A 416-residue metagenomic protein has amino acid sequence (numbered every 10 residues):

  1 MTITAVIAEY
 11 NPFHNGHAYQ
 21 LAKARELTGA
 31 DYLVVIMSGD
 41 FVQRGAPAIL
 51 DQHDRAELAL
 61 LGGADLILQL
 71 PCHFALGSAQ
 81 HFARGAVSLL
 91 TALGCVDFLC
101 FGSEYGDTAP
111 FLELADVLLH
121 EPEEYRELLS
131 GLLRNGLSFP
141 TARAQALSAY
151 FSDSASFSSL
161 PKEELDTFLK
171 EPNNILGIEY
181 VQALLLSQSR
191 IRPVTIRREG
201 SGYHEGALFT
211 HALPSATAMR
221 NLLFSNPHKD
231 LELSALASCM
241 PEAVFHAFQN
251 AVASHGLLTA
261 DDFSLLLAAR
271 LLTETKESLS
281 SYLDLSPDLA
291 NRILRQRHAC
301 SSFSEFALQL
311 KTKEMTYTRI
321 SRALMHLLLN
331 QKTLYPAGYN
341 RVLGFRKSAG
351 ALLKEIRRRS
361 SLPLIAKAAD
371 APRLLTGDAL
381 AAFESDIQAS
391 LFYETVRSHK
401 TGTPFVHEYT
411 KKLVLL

Functional and structural regions predicted by a protein language model:
M1-R55: N-terminal catalytic cores of NTP/NDP-binding nucleotidyl/phosphoryl-transfer enzymes
R25, A56-L60, Q182, R220: Class I S-adenosyl-L-methionine
R25-E26, L60, V87, T91-A92: Non-catalytic positions within long, well-ordered alpha-helices that form the structural scaffold/packing of enzyme
T28-A30, A64, C95-V96: Short, high-confidence coil segments that cap the C-terminus of an alpha-helix and link into the following beta-strand
D31, D65, S189-I191: A structural micro-motif
A56-P71: A glycine-rich helix N-cap at a beta->alpha junction
L70-L416: Active-site cores that bind ATP or allylic diphosphates and position pyrophosphate for catalysis
